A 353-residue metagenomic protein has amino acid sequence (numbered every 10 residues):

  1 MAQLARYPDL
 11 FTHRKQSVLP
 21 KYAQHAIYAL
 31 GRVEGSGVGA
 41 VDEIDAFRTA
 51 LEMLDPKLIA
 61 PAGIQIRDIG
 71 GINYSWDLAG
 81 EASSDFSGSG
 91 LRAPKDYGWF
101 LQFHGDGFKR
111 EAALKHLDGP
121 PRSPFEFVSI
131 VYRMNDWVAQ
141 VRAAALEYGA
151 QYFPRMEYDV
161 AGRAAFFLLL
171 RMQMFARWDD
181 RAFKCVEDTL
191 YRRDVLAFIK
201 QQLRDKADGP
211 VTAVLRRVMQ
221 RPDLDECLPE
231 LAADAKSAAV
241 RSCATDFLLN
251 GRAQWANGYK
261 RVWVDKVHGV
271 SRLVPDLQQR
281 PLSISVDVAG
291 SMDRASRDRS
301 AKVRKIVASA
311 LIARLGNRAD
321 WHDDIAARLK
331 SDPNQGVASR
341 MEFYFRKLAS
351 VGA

Functional and structural regions predicted by a protein language model:
M1-P120, E147-D223, A232-D234, A238-S283: Extended repeat-based scaffolds of very large eukaryotic assembly and lipid-transport proteins
P94, S123-F127, L224-E226, I284-A289 (+1 more regions): Core helices of alpha-solenoid repeat scaffolds
Y97-W99, V128-V131, V195-I199, C227-L231 (+2 more regions): Buried hydrophobic core positions in alpha-solenoid tandem helical repeats
F100-G105, Y132-Q140, D205, A233-A238 (+2 more regions): Short coil turns that connect the paired helices of HEAT/ARM alpha-solenoid repeats
A112, S129, A144, A213 (+5 more regions): Alpha-solenoid helical repeat scaffolds
A112-L117, E126-R133: General structural concept
V128, A139-A150: Elongated alpha-helical scaffolds
Y259, K266, S271-H322: Intrinsically disordered, low-complexity segments enriched in Gly and acidic/Ser/Thr residues that form flexible
